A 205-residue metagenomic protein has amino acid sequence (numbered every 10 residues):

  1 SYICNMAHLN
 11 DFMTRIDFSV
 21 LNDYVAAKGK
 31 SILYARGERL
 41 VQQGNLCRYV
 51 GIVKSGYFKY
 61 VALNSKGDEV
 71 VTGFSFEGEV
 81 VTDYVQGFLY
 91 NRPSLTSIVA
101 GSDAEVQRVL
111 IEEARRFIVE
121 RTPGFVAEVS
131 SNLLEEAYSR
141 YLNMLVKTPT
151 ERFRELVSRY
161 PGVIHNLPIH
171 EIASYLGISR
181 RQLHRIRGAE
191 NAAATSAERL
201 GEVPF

Functional and structural regions predicted by a protein language model:
Y2-S31, Q86: Cyclic nucleotide-binding regulatory module and flanking cytosolic helices
A35, K54-S55, F76, S102: A cytosolic small-molecule/anion-sensing beta-strand core signal
L40-N45: Short phosphate-coordinating micro-motif centered on Lys-Gly-acidic
R48, I52-V61, G78: Glycine- and acidic-residue-biased ligand/ion/polar-headgroup-sensing regions
V61-L63, V99: A generic structural motif
V71-V129: Cyclic-nucleotide recognition modules
N132-N143: Short, Lys/Arg-enriched N-terminal segment that forms or immediately precedes the first helix of a structured domain
K147-F205: Phosphate-/nucleic-acid-contacting segments
